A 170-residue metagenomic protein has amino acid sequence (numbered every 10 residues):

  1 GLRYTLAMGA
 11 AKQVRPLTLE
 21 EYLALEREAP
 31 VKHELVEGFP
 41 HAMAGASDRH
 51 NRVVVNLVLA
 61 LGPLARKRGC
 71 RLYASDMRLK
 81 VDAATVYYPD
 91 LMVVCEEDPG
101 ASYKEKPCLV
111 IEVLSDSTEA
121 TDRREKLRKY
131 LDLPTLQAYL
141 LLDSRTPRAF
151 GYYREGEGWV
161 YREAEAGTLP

Functional and structural regions predicted by a protein language model:
G1-P170: Gly/Pro/Ser/Thr-rich low-complexity, intrinsically disordered segments predominantly at protein N-termini
